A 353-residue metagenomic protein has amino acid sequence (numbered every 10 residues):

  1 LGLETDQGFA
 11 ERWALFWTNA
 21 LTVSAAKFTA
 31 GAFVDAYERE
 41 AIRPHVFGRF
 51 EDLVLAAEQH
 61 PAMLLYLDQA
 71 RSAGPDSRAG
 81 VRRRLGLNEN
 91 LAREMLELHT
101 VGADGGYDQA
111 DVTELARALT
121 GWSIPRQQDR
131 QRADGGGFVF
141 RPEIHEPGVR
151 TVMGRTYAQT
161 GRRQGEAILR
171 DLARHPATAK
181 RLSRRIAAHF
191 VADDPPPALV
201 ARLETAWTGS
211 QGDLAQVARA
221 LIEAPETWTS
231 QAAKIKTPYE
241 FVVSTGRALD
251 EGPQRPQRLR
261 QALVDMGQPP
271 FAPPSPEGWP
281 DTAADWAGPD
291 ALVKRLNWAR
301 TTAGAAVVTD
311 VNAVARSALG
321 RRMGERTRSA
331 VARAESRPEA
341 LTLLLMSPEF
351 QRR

Functional and structural regions predicted by a protein language model:
L1-H45, A70: N-terminal accessory alpha/beta regions
L3-Q7, F47, L85, G106-Q109 (+5 more regions): Generic detection of long, well-ordered alpha-helical segments
E11-W13, E51-D52, Q216-V217, E339-A340: Alpha-helical scaffolds flanking conserved acidic
N19, N88-N90, N297, N312: Detector for Asparagine
L21, A25, P61-A62, I124 (+3 more regions): Short alpha-helix boundary/capping elements
A30-Q261: Active-site substrate-binding loop specific to GH73 endo-beta-N-acetylglucosaminidase modules in bacterial autolysins
H175, A179-S210, A215-R353: Flexible, low-complexity segments enriched for small/polar residues
